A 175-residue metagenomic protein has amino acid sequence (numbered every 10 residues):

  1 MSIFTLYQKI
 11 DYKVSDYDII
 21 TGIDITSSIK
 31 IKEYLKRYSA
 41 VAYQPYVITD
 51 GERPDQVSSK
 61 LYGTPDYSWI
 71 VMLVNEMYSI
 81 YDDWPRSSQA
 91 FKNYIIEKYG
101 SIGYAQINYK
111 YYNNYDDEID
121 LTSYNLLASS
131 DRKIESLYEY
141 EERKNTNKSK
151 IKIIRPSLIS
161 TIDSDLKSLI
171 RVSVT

Functional and structural regions predicted by a protein language model:
M1-T175: Cell-surface/extracellular proteins and modules involved in cell-wall/glycan interaction or trafficking/anchoring
